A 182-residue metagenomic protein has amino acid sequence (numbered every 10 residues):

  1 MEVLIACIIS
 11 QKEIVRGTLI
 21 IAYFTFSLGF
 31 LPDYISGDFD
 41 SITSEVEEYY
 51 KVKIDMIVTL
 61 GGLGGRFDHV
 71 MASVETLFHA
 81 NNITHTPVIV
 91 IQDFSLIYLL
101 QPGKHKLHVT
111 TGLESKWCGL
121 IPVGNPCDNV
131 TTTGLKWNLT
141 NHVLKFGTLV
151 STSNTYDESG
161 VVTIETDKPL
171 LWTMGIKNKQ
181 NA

Functional and structural regions predicted by a protein language model:
M1-K51: N-terminal beta-strand-loop-alpha-helix module at the start of alpha/beta ligand-binding or catalytic domains
C7-K12, F30-L31, V74-F78, K106-L107 (+2 more regions): Short, solvent-exposed amphipathic alpha-helical segments in soluble enzyme and RNA/protein-processing domains
I20, G37-D38, G62, D93 (+1 more regions): Cofactor-binding loop segments of dinucleotide-utilizing enzymes, especially the Rossmann-like FAD- and NAD(P)+-binding
T25, T59, G65, L120 (+1 more regions): A residue-level signal for conserved active-site and pocket-lining positions in enzyme catalytic cores
K51, V88, S115-G119: A glycine-rich helix N-cap at a beta->alpha junction
I54-V109: Anionic-ligand-binding alpha/beta catalytic cores of soluble enzymes and soluble regulatory domains that recognize
L100-A182: Long, charged alpha-helical interface segments
